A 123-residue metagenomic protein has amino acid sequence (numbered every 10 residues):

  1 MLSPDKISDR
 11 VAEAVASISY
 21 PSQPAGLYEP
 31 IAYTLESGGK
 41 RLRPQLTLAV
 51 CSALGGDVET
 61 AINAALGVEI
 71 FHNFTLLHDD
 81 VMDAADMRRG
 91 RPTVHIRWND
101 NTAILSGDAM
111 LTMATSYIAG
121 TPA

Functional and structural regions predicted by a protein language model:
M1-S19: N-terminal amphipathic/basic leader segments beginning at the initiator methionine
Y20-A123: Mg2+-dependent prenyl diphosphate-binding active-site environment of isoprenoid biosynthetic enzymes
